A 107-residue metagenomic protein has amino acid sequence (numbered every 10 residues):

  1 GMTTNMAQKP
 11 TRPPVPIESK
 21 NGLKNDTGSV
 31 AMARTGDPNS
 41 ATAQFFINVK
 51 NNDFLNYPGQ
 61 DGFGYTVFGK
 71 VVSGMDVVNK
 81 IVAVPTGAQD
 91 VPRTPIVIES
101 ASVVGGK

Functional and structural regions predicted by a protein language model:
G1-K107: Cyclophilin-like peptidyl-prolyl cis-trans isomerases
